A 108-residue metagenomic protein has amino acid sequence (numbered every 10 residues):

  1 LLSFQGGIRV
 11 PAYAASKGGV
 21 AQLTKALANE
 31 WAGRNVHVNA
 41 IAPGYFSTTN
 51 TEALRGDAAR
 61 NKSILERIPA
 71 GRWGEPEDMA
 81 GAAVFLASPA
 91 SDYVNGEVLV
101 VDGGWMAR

Functional and structural regions predicted by a protein language model:
S3-V10, A32-G33: Active-site "substrate specificity/gating" loop of NAD(P)-dependent dehydrogenases, especially the short-chain
F4, A21, V38, A42-A53: Short, flexible catalytic-loop segment of classical short-chain dehydrogenase/reductase
R9, Y13, A21: Catalytic tyrosine of NAD(P)H-dependent dehydrogenase/reductases that use a Tyr as the general acid/base
S16, T24: Active-site helix of classical SDR
N29-G33, D92: Alpha-helical segment proximal to the catalytic Tyr-Lys
R34, N39, E97: Rossmann-like NAD(H)/NADP(H) cofactor-binding core
A58-D78: Catalytic Tyr-x(3-8)-Lys segment
R72-A107: C-terminal substrate-recognition "lid" of short-chain dehydrogenase/reductases
